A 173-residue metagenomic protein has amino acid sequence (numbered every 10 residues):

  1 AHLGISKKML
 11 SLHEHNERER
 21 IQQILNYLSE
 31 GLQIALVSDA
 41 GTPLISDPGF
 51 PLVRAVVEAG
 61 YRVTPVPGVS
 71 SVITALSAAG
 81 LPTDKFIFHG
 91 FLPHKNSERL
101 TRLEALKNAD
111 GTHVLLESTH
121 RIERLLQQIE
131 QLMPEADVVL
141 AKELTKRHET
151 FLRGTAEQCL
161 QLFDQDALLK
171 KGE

Functional and structural regions predicted by a protein language model:
A1-V66, T74: Class I S-adenosyl-L-methionine
G4-K7, N26-L28, V53-R54, A79-D84 (+2 more regions): Short, hinge-like loop/turn segments at secondary-structure boundaries
S6-H13, V63-T64, D84-G90, E135-A141: Short hydrophobic/aromatic-enriched beta-strand-loop microsegments
S11-R18, V69, G90-K95, E143-K146: Short, acidic/turn-prone active-site loops that include or flank metal/cofactor- and phosphate-binding residues
Q22, D47, A75-S77, R99-T101 (+2 more regions): Short, well-ordered secondary-structure micro-motifs
L32-Q33, T112, L116-E173: A contiguous loop/helix-start segment that scaffolds small-molecule binding in enzyme catalytic cores
S38, P65-G68, L115, L140: General beta-strand structural signal in soluble alpha/beta enzymes
P51-A109: Class I SAM-dependent methyltransferase SAM-binding "motif I" and its flanking Rossmann-like core
